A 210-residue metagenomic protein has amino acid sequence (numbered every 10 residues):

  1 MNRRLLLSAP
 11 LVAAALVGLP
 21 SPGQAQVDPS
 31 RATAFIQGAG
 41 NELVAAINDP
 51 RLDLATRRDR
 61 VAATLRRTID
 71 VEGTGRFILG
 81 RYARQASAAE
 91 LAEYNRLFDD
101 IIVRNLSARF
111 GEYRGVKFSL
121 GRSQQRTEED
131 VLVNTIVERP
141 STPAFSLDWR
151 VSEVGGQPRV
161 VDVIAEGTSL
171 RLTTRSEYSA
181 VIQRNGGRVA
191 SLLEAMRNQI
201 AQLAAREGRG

Functional and structural regions predicted by a protein language model:
N2-S8: N-terminal export leaders
P10-G18: Bacterial N-terminal signal peptides
L19-A25: Sec/Tat signal peptide C-region and signal peptidase I cleavage site
D28-L106: Early exported N-terminus immediately downstream of N-terminal targeting peptides
A83, D100-I101, Q125-R126, R139 (+1 more regions): Solvent-exposed loop/turn segments at secondary-structure junctions within structured extracellular/periplasmic domains
V103-F145, Q199-G210: Surface-exposed, charged secondary-structure patches
A144-L172: Short beta-strand edge/turn micro-motifs at domain boundaries
A165-G210: Low-complexity, intrinsically disordered terminal/linker segments enriched in charged and Gly/Pro repeats
